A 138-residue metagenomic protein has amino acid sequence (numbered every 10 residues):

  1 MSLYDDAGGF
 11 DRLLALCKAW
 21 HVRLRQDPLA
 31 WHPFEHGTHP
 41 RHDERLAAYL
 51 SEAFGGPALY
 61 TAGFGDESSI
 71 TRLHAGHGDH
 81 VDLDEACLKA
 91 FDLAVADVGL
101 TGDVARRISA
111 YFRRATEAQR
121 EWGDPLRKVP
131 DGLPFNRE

Functional and structural regions predicted by a protein language model:
M1-E138: Core of compact, soluble alpha-helical bundle domains
